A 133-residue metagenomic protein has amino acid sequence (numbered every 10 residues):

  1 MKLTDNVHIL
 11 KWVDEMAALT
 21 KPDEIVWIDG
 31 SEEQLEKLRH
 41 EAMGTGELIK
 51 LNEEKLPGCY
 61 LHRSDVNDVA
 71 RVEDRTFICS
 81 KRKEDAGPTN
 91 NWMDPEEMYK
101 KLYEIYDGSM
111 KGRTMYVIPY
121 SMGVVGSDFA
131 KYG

Functional and structural regions predicted by a protein language model:
M1-G133: Conserved internal helical-beta-strand scaffold that buttresses enzyme catalytic cores
